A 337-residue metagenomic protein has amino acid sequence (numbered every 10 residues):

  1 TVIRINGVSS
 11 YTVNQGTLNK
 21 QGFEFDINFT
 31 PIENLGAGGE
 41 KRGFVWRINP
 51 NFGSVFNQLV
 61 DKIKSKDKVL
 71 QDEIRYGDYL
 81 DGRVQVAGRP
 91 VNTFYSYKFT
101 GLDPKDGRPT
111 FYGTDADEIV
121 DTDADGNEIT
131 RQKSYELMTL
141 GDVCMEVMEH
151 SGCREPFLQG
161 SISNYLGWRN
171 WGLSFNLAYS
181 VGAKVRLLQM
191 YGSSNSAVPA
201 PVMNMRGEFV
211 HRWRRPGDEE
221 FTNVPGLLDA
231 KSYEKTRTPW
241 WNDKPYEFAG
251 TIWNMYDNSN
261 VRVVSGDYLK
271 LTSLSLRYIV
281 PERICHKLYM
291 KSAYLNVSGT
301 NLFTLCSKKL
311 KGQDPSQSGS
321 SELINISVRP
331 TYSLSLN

Functional and structural regions predicted by a protein language model:
T1, I48-S54, L166, F175-Y179 (+3 more regions): Transmembrane beta-barrel strands of outer-membrane/channel proteins
T1-I32, D125-T130, E136, V147-S151: Outer membrane beta-barrel strand-and-loop segments of large Gram-negative receptors, especially TonB-dependent
V2-S10, Y135-M145, K244-N260, G312-G319: Flexible, solvent-exposed coil segments and beta strand-coil junctions, predominantly the extracellular/periplasmic
R4, T12-G22, I74-D106, A197-P201 (+5 more regions): C-terminal beta-signal and terminal closure region of outer-membrane beta-barrel proteins
F25-F29, I162-W168, F175, L274-V280 (+2 more regions): Residues on the lipid-exposed face of transmembrane beta-strands in outer-membrane beta-barrel proteins
P31, F52-Q58, W168-N170, Y179-A183 (+3 more regions): Transmembrane beta-strands of outer-membrane beta-barrel pores
I32-W46, L59-K64, R83-P90, P104-R108 (+2 more regions): Short loop/turn motifs that connect adjacent beta-strands in outer-membrane beta-barrel proteins
G182-Y289: Extracytoplasmic gating/loop element in the C-terminal half of outer-membrane beta-barrel translocons and assembly
